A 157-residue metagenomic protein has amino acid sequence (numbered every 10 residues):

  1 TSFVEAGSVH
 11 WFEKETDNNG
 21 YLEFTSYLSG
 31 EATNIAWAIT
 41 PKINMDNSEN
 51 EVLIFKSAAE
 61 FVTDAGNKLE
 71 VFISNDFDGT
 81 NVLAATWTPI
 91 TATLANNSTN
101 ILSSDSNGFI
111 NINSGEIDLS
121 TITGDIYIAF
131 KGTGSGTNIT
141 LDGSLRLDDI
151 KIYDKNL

Functional and structural regions predicted by a protein language model:
T1-L28: Extracellular glycan-recognition surfaces and repeat-rich motifs
G7, N18, N34-I39, E51 (+4 more regions): Residues that flank catalytic or metal-binding motifs in active/ligand-binding sites
F12-E15, T25, P41, D46 (+4 more regions): A structural detector for beta-sheet-dominated domains
L22-A36, N100-I110: Extracellular beta-rich ligand/substrate-recognition surface
S29-G30, E60-A65, N138-D142: Short consensus segments that form the blades of beta-propeller domains, in both extracellular/periplasmic
T40, M45-F61, L69-I73, S114 (+2 more regions): Extracellular beta-strand-rich recognition modules
K56-N96: Extracellular ligand-binding interfaces
L94-L157: Terminal, low-complexity interaction segments
